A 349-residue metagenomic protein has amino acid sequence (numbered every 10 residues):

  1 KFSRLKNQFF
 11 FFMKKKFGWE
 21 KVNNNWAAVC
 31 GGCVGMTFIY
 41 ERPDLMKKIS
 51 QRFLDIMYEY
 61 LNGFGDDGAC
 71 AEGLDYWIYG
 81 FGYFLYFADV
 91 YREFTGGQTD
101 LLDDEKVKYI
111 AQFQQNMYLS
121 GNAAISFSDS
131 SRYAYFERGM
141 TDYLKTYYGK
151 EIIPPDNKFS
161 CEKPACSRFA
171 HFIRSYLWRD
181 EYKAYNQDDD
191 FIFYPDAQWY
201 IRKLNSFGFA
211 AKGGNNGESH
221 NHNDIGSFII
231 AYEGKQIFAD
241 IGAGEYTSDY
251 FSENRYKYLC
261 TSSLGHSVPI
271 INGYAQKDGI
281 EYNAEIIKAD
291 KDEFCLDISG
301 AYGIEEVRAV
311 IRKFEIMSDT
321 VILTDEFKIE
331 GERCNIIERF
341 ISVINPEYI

Functional and structural regions predicted by a protein language model:
K1-D75, I173, L177-A184: Active-site lining segments of carbohydrate-active enzymes
K1-N24, R138-F159, H222-I225, A231-Y246 (+1 more regions): Short, charged N-terminal helix-start/capping segments
K14-N25, V29-C33, A71-L85, G121-Y147 (+2 more regions): Carbohydrate-binding/catalytic loop surfaces
A28, K47-L54, A71-L74, I78-L85 (+3 more regions): Conserved structured core elements
V34, Q114, D325: A residue-level signal for conserved active-site and pocket-lining positions in enzyme catalytic cores
Y79-I237: Carbohydrate-active enzyme catalytic cores, enriched for enzymes that act on polyanionic acidic polysaccharides
G96, W178-I349: Non-catalytic C-terminal accessory modules of carbohydrate-active enzymes
